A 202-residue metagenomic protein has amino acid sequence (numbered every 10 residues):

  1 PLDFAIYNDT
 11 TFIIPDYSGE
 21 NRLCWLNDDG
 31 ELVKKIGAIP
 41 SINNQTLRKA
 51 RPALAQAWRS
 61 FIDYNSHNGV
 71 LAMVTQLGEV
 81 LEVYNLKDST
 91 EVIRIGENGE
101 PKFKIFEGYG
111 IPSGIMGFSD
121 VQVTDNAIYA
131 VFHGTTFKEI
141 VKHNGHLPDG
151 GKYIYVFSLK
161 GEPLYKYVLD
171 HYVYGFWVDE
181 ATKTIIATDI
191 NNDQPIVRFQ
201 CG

Functional and structural regions predicted by a protein language model:
P1, V33-A57, D88-S113, D170-Y172: Surface-exposed loop and turn segments in beta-propeller and other repeat-based domains that flank or scaffold
P1-D16, E20-N21, S41-I42: Asp-box/WD-like beta-propeller blade repeats and closely related beta-sheet repeat scaffolds
L2-D9, P52-G69, S113-T124, W177-A181: Structural signature of eukaryotic scaffold interfaces centered on beta-propeller domains
T11-F12, L71, I128, I185: Hydrophobic beta-strand positions that form the internal "hydrophobic ladder" of WD40/Gbeta-like beta-propeller blades
Y17-R22, G78-V80, T135-E139, N191-Q194: Short glycine/acidic-enriched loop and turn motifs that connect beta-strands
C24-D29, N144-E162, Q200-C201: Beta-propeller blade signature
V131-D149, P195-F199: Short, conserved, GDST-rich strand-edge loop motifs in beta-rich repeat architectures
W177-G202: Blade-level signature of beta-propeller repeat domains, shared across WD40, Kelch, NHL, RCC1 and BNR/Asp-box propellers
